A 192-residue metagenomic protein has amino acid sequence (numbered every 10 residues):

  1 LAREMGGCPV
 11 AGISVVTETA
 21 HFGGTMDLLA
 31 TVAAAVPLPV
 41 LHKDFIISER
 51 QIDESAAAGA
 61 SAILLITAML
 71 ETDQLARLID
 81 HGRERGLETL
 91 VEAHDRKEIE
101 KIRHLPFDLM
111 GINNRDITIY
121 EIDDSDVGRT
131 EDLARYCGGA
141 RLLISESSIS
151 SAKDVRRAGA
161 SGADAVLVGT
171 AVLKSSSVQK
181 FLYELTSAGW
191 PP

Functional and structural regions predicted by a protein language model:
L1, M26-P37, E49, L70-R77 (+3 more regions): Short loop-to-alpha-helix "cap/lid" segments that border enzyme active sites across diverse enzyme classes
L1-L90: Active-site entrance/lid segments in N-terminal catalytic domains of soluble metabolic enzymes
P9-V10, A35-L38, A57-I63, R83-L87 (+3 more regions): Glycine-enriched alpha-helix->loop->beta-strand junction motifs that scaffold or abut catalytic
V15-T17, E54-Q74, G111-E121, S161-L182: Glycine-rich phosphate-binding active-site loops on the catalytic face of alpha/beta enzymes
T19, F45, S148, A171-V172: Short loop or secondary-structure boundary microenvironments that flank and position key functional residues
H42, L90-E92, G111, I144-S145: Generic enzyme active-site microenvironment
I47-G59, D95-P106, A140, S145 (+3 more regions): Catalytic cores of alpha/beta
T130-Y136, G159, V172-P192: C-terminal helical cap(s) of enzyme catalytic domains, especially alpha/beta-barrels
